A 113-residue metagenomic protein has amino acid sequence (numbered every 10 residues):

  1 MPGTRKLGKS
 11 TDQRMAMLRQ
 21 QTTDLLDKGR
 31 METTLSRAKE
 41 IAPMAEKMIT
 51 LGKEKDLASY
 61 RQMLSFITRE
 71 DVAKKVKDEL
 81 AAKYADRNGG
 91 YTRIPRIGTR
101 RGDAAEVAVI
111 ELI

Functional and structural regions predicted by a protein language model:
P2-K9, Q13-A16, Q20-I113: Structured, basic alpha/beta domains of bacterial-type, RNA-associated proteins
